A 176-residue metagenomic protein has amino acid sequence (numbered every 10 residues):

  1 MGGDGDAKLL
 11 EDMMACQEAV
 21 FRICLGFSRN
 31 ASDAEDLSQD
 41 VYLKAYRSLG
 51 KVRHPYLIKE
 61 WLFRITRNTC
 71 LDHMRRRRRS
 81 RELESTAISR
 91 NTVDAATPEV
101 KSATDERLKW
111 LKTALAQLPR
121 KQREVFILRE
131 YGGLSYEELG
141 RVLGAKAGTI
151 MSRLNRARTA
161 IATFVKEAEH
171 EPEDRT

Functional and structural regions predicted by a protein language model:
M1-R22, S32-E35, Y46: A short, charge-rich alpha-helical start-of-domain segment used by transcription regulators
G2-G3, R29, Y42-L57, R76-R78: Sigma70-family region 2
R22, D36-L43, Y56-N68: Structural recognition of an alpha-helix C-terminal capping motif at a helix-to-coil junction
G50-H54, R64-S85, T104, T163 (+1 more regions): Arg/Lys-rich amphipathic alpha helix in sigma70-family domain 2
R67, L71, E137, L143-E167: DNA-recognition helix of helix-turn-helix
R75-R78, L118, R123, R158-T176: Short, Lys/Arg-enriched C-terminal cap helix and immediately downstream tail that follows
S80-L108, S135, R175: Internal acidic/polar
V125-R129: A short pre-motif secondary-structure segment
